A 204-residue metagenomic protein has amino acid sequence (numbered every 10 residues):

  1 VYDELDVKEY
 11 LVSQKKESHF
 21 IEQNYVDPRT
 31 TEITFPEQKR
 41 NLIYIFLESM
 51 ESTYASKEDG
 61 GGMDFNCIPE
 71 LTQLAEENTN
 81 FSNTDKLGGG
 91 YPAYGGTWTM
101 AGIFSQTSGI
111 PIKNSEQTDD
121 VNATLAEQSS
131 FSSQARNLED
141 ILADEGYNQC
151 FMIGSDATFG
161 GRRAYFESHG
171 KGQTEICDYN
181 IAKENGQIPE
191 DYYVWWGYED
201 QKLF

Functional and structural regions predicted by a protein language model:
V1-T34, Q38-R40, Y44, E51-F204: Active-site-proximal alpha/beta segments of enzymes that process anionic O-linked groups
